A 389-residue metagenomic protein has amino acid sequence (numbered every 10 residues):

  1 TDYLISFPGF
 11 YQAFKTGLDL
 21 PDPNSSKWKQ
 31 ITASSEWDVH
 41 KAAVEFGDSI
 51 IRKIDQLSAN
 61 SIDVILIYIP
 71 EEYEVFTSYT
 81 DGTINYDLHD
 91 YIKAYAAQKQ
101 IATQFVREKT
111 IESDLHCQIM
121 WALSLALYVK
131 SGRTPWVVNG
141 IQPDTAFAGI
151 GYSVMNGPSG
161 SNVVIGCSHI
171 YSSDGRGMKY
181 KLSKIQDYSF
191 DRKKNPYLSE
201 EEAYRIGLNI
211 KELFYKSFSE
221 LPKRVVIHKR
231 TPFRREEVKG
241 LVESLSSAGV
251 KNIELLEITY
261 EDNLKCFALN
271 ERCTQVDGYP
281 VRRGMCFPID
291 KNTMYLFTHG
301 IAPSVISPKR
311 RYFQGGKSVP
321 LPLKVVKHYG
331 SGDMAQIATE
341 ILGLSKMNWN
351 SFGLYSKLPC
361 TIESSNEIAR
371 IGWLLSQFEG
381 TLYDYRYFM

Functional and structural regions predicted by a protein language model:
S6: Conserved P-loop
Q12-S61, L66-M389: Long, contiguous domain-sized segments
